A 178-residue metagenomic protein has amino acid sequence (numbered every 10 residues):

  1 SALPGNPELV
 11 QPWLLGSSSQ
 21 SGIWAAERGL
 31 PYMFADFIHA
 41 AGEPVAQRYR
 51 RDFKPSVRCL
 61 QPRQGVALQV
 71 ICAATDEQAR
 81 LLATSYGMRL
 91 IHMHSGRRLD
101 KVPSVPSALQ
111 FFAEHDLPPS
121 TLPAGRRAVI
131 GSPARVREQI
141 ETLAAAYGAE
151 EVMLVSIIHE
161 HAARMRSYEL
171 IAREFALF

Functional and structural regions predicted by a protein language model:
S1, A41-Y147: An alpha-helical appendage that flanks or caps ligand/catalytic pockets
S1-R28: Internal, glycine-rich beta/alpha segment that forms the wall or movable "lid" of small-molecule/cofactor binding
P12-L15, Y32-A35, P62-Q69, V152-L154: Hydrophobic faces of well-ordered beta-strands that scaffold small-molecule active sites in alpha/beta enzyme cores
S18, V70, I158: Residue-level signal for short, function-critical loop segments
A26-M33, G87, G148: Glycine-enriched alpha-helix->loop->beta-strand junction motifs that scaffold or abut catalytic
D36-I38, V155-A163: Glycine-rich, proline-tolerant flexible connector loops at the mouths of alpha/beta enzymes
P44-D52, H161-F178: C-terminal helical cap(s) of enzyme catalytic domains, especially alpha/beta-barrels
Y147-I157: Bilobed periplasmic-binding protein-like "clamshell/Venus-flytrap" ligand-binding domains
